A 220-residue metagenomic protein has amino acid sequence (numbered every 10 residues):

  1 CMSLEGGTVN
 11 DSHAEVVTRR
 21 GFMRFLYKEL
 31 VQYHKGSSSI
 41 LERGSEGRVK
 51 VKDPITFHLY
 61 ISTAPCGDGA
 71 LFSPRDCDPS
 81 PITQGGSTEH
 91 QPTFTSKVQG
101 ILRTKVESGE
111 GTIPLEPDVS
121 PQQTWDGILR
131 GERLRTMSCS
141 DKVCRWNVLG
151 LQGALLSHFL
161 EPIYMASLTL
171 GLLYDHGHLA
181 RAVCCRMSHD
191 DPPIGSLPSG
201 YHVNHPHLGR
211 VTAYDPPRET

Functional and structural regions predicted by a protein language model:
C1-T220: Catalytic cores of nucleic-acid editing and processing enzymes, centered on the cytidine/adenosine deaminase
